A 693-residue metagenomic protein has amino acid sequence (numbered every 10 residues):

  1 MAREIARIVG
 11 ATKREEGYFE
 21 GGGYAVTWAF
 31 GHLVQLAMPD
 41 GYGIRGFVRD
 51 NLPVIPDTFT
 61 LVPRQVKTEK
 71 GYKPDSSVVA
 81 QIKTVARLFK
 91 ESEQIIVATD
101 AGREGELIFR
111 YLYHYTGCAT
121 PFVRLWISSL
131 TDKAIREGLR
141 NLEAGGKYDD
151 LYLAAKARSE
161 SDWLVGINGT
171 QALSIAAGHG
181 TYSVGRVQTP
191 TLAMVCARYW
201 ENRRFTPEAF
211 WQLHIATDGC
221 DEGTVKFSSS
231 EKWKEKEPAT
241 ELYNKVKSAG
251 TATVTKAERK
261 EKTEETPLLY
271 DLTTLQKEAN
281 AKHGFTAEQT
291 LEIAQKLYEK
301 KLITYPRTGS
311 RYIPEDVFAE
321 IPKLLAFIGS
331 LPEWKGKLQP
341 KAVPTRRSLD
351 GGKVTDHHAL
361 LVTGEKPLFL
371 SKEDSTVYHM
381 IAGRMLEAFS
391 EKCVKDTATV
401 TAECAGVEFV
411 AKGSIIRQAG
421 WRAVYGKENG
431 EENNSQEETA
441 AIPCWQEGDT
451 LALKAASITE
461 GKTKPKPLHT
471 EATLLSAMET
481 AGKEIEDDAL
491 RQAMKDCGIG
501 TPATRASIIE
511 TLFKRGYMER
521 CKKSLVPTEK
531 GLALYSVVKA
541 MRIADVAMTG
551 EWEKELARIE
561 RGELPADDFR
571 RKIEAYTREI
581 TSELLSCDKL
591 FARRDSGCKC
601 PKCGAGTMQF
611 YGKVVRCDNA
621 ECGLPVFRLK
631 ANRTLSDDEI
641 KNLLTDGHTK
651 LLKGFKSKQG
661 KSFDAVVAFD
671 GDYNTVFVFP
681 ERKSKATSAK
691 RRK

Functional and structural regions predicted by a protein language model:
M1, R7-I8, T12-K13, A37 (+7 more regions): Accessory interaction regions appended to the cores of large information-processing enzymes
M1-S159, W163, Q339, P465: Intrinsically disordered, low-complexity regulatory segments
E4, G21, S76-K90, R103-L107 (+20 more regions): Charged, alpha-helix-enriched surfaces in structured cytosolic catalytic cores of large nucleotide-utilizing machines
G71, Y115, T170, R204 (+3 more regions): Basic, low-complexity terminal or inter-domain segments flanking catalytic cores
S77, K83, L130-T217, R259-K260: C-terminal or mid-to-C-terminal helical accessory/interaction module adjacent to the motor/catalytic core
T99-A101, G178-S183, R259-L268, K277-H283 (+3 more regions): Conserved short loop/turn motifs at secondary-structure junctions
K234-Y270, Q276: Metal- or metallocofactor-binding catalytic centers and their adjacent structured scaffolds across diverse enzyme
